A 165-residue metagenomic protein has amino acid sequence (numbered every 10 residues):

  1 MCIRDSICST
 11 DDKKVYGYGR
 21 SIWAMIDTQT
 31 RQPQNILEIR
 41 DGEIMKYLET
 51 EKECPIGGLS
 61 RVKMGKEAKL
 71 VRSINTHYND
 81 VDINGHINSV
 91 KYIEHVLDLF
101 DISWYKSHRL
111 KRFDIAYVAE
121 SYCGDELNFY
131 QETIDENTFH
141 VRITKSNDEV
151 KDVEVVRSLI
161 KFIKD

Functional and structural regions predicted by a protein language model:
R4-C54, Y117-C123, E132-D165: HotDog/MaoC-like acyl-thioester-processing domains
Y18, A24-R109: Hot-dog-fold acyl-thioester-processing enzymes
A68-L159: Acidic/His-leaning functional-site neighborhoods
